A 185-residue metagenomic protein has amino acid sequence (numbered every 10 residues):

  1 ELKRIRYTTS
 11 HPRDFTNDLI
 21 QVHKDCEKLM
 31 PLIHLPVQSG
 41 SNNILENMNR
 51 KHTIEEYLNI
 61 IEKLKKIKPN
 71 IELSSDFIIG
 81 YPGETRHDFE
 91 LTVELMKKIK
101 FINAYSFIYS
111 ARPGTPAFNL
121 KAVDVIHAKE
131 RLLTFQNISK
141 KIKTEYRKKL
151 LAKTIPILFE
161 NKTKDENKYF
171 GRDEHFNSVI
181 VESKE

Functional and structural regions predicted by a protein language model:
E1-R86, K97: Conserved SAM/AdoMet-binding glycine-rich loop
D14-D18, V37-M48, I79-R86, I102-A128 (+3 more regions): Flexible glycine/acidic-rich beta-alpha junction loops that bind and position SAM and/or redox cofactors in anaerobic
H23-D25, T92, K121-D124: Short, hinge-like loop/turn segments at secondary-structure boundaries
M30-L32, E72-S74, F101-I102, A152-T154 (+2 more regions): Active-site lining segments that contact anionic ligands and/or coordinate catalytic metals
L35, D76, M96, A104 (+2 more regions): Hydrophobic, well-ordered secondary-structure elements that form the walls of internal hydrophobic environments
Y57, F89-T92, A128: Aromatic/hydrophobic pocket-lining residues that form the small-molecule binding cavity in soluble enzyme cores
N119-E185: Terminal RNA-binding accessory module
